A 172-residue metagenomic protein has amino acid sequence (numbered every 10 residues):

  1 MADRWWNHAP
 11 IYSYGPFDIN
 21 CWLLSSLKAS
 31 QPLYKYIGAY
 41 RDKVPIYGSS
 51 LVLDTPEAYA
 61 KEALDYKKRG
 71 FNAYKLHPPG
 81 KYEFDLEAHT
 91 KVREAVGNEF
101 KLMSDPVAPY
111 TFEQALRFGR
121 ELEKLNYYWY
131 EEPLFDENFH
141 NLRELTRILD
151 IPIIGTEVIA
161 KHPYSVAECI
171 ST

Functional and structural regions predicted by a protein language model:
M1-L102, V107-P109, E113-L116, R120-K124 (+1 more regions): N-terminal capping/lid subdomain adjacent to the active-site entrance of alpha/beta enzymes
L33-Y36, E132-D136: Flexible, glycine/charged-enriched surface loops at secondary-structure junctions
P78, V107-A108, L134-F135, I159-A160: Short, glycine/acidic-enriched loop or turn micro-motifs at the edges of active sites
M103-S104, W129-Y130, I154-G155: Generic enzyme active-site microenvironment
F118-Y130, C169-T172: Structural recognition of alpha->loop->beta junctions
E137-T172: Catalytic alpha/beta core domains of metabolic enzymes, predominantly
